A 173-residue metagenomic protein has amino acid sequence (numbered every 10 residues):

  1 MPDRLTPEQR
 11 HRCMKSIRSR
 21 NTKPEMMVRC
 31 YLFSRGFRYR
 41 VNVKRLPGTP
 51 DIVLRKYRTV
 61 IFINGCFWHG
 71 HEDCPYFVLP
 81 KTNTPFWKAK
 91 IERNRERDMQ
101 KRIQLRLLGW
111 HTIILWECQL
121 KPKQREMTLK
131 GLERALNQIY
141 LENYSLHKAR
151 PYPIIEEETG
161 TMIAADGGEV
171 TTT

Functional and structural regions predicted by a protein language model:
M1-I114, C118-T173: Nucleic-acid endo/exonuclease domains
